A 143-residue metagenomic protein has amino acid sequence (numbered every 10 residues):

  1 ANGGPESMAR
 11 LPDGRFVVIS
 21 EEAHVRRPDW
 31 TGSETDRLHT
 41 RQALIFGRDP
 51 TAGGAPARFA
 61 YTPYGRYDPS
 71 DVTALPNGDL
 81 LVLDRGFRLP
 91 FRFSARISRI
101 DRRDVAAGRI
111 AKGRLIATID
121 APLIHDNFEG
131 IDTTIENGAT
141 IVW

Functional and structural regions predicted by a protein language model:
A1-W143: Sequence/structural signature of beta-propeller domains
